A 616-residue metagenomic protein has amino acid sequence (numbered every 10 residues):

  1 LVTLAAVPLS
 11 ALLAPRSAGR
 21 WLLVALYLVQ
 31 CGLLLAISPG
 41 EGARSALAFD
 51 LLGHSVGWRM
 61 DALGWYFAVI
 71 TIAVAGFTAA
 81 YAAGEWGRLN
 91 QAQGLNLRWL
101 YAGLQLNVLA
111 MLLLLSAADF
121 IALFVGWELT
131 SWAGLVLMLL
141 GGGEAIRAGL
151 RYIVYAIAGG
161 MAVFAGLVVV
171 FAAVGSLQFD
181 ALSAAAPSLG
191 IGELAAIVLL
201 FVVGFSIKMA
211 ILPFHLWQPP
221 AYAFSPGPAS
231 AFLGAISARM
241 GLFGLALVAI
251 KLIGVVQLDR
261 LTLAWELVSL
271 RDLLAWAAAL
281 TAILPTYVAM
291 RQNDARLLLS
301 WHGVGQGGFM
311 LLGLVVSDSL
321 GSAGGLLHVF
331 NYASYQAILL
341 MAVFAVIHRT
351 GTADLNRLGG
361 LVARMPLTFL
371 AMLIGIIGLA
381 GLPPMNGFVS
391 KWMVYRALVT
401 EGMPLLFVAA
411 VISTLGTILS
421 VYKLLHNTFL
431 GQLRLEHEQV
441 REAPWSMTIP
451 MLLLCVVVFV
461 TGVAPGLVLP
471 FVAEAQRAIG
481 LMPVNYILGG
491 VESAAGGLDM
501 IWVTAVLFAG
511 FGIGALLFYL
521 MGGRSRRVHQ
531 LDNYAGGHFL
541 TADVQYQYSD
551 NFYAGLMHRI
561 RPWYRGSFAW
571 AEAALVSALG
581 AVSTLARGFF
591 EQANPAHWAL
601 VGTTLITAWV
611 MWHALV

Functional and structural regions predicted by a protein language model:
A5-A102, Q178-A184, D259-R260, R527-L540 (+4 more regions): Transmembrane helix-loop-helix hairpins at membrane boundaries of multipass inner-membrane proteins
V24-L35, A158-A165, G234-R239, P450-P470 (+1 more regions): Hydrophobic alpha-helical membrane-insertion segments
S45-L52, D180-A185, Q257-L263, A397 (+1 more regions): Membrane-interfacial helical/loop segments at transmembrane boundaries in membrane proteins
G53-V56, R357, L435-Q439, A578-Q592: Cytosolic juxtamembrane amphipathic/interface segments immediately preceding and feeding into a transmembrane helix
M60-I72, I191-F205, R271-T281, A409-T414 (+1 more regions): Hydrophobic alpha-helical transmembrane segments
F77-G87, L106-I121, A133-A443, V463: Hydrophobic transmembrane alpha-helices and their helix-loop junctions in integral membrane proteins
F120, G378-M393, V456-Q476, A574-L575 (+1 more regions): Alpha-helical transmembrane segments and their membrane-interface junctions in multi-pass membrane proteins
V468-T504, Y519-V616: Aromatic-capped, Gly/Pro-kinked transmembrane alpha-helices
